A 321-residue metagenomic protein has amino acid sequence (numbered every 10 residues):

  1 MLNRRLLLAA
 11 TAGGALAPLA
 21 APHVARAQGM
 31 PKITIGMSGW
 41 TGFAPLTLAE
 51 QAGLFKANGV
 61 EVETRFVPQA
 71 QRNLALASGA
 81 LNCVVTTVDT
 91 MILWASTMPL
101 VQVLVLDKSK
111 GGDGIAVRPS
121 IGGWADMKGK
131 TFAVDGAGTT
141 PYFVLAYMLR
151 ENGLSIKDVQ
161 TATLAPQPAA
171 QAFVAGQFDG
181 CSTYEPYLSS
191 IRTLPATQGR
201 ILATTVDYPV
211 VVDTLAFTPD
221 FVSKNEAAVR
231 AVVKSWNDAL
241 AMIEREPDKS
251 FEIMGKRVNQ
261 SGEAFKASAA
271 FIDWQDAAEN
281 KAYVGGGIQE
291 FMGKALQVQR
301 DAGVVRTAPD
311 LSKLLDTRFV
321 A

Functional and structural regions predicted by a protein language model:
M1-G14: N-terminal secretory signal peptides and thylakoid transit peptides that target proteins across membranes
L16-P18: Hydrophobic h-region of N-terminal signal peptides that target proteins for export in Gram-negative bacteria
A21-A27: Sec/Tat signal peptide C-region and signal peptidase I cleavage site
A27-S155, Q160-A165, D179-P186, Q198-T205 (+1 more regions): Short, glycine-/small- and polar/acidic-enriched structural segments that line small-molecule recognition paths
G53, L74, S78, A125 (+10 more regions): Solvent-exposed, polar/charged alpha-helical surfaces in well-ordered, non-transmembrane soluble domains, broadly
D89-T90, Q167-V258: Pocket-lining segment of extracytoplasmic ligand-binding domains
S223-V304: Secondary-structure end/capping motifs
L296-A321: Conserved C-terminal helix/tail region of periplasmic/extracytoplasmic solute-binding proteins
